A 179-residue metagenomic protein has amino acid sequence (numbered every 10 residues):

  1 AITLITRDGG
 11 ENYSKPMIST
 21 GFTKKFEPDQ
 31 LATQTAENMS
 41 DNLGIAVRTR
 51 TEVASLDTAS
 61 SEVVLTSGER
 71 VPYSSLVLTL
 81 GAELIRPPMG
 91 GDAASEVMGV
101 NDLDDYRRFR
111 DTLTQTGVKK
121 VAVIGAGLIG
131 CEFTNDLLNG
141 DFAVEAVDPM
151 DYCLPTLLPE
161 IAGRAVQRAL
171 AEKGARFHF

Functional and structural regions predicted by a protein language model:
A1-A46, N135-I161: Beta1-alpha1 glycine-rich phosphate/pyrophosphate-binding loop at the start of Rossmann-like nucleotide-binding domains
L4, G99, V123-I124, A146: Hydrophobic Val/Ile/Leu positions in short beta-strands of Rossmann-like dinucleotide-binding domains
T33-A122: FAD-binding core/adjacent interface of flavoenzyme oxidoreductases
N42, A46-L65, V71, G140-F179: A Rossmann-like FAD-binding core segment of flavoenzymes
D111, N135, N139, R168: Short, well-ordered alpha-helices that flank and scaffold nucleotide-derived cofactor binding pockets
G127: Glycine-rich NAD(P) Rossmann-fold beta1-alpha1 loop
G130-C131: N-terminal Rossmann-fold NAD(P) dinucleotide-binding loop
